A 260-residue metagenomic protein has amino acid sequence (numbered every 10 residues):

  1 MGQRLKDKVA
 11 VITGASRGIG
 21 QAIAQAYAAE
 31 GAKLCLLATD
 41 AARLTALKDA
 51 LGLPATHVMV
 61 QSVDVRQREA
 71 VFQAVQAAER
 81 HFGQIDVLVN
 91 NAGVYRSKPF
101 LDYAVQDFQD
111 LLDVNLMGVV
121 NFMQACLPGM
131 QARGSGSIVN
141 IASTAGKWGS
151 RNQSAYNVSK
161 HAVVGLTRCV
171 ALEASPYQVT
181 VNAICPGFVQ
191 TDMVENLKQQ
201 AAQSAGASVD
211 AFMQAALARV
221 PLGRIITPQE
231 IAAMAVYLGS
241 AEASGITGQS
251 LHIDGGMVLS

Functional and structural regions predicted by a protein language model:
V9, S16-R17: Conserved glycine-rich cofactor-binding loop
F82, L222-I253, V258-L259: C-terminal substrate-recognition "lid" of short-chain dehydrogenase/reductases
P99-F100, D107-L112, A216: Substrate-binding pocket helix/loop in short-chain dehydrogenase/reductase
M123, S159, T167: Active-site helix of classical SDR
P128, L172-E173, S244: Alpha-helical segment proximal to the catalytic Tyr-Lys
S143: Residue(s) in the substrate-gating loop at a strand-loop-helix junction that position the organic substrate next
S175, T180, I246-G248: Short, small/polar-rich loop/turn modules that mediate ligand/substrate recognition or access, typified
